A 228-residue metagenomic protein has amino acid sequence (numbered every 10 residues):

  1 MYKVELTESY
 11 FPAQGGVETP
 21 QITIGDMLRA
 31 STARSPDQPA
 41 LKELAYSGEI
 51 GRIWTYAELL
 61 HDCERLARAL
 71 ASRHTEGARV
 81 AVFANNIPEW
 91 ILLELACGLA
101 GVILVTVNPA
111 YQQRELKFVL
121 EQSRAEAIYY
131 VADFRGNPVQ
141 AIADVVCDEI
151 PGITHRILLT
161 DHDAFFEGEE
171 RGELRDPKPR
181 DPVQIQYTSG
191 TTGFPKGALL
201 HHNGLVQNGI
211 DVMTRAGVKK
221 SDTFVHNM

Functional and structural regions predicted by a protein language model:
M1-W54, E58-R73, V146-G152: N-lobe entry segment of adenylate-forming
Q21, P36-P39, E169-Y187, F194 (+2 more regions): Conserved pre-ATP/AMP-binding loop-to-beta segment of ANL
A40-I87, I91-L95, Q112-K117, D176-P177 (+1 more regions): Conserved AMP-binding/adenylate-forming core of the ANL superfamily
E64-R68, G193, I210: Solvent-exposed alpha-helix faces
A78-R79, N85-V105, P109-Q113, E121-A127 (+1 more regions): A short helix-loop-beta submotif of the ANL/AMP-binding
G101, G190-T191: Conserved G/P- and acidic residue-centered "switch" motifs that form tight phosphate/ATP-binding loops in soluble
V102-F166: Structural core segment of the AMP-binding/adenylate-forming
